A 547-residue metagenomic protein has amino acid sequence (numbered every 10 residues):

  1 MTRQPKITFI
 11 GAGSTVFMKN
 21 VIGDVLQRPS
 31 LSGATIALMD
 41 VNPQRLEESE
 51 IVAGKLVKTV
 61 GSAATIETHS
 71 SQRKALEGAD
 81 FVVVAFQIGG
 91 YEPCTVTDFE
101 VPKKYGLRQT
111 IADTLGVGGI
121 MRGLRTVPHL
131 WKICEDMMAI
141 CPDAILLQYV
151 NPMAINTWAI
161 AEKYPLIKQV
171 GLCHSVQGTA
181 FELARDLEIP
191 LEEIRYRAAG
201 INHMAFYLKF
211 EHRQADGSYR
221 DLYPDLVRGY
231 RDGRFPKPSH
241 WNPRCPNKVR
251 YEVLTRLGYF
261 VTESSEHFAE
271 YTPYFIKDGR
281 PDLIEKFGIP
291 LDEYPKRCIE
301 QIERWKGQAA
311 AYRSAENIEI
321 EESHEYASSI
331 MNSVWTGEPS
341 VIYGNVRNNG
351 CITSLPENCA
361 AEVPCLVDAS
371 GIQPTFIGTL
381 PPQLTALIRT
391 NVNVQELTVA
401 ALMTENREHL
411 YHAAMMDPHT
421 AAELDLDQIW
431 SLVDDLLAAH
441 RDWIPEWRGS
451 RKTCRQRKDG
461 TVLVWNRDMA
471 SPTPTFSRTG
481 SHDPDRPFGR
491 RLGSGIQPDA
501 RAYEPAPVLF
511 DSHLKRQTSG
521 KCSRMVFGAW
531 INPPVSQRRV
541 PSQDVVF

Functional and structural regions predicted by a protein language model:
P5-S32, I36: N-terminal Rossmann-like dinucleotide-binding module
S32-V52: NAD(P)-binding Rossmann-fold cofactor-contacting core
T65-G78: Short acidic low-complexity segments
P93-K163: Rossmann-fold NAD(P)-binding glycine/threonine-rich loop
K132-Q214: Internal, well-ordered domain-core segments that constitute the primary functional module of diverse proteins
E188-M469, P474: Long, compositionally biased stretches enriched for glycine and/or charged residues
T475, G480-D485, S494-G495, R524-W530 (+1 more regions): Intrinsic, low-complexity polybasic segments
D483-D485, D499, D511-H513, N532 (+1 more regions): Intrinsic-disorder-associated, low-complexity terminal segments enriched in Asp/Asn/His/Tyr and depleted of Lys/Arg
